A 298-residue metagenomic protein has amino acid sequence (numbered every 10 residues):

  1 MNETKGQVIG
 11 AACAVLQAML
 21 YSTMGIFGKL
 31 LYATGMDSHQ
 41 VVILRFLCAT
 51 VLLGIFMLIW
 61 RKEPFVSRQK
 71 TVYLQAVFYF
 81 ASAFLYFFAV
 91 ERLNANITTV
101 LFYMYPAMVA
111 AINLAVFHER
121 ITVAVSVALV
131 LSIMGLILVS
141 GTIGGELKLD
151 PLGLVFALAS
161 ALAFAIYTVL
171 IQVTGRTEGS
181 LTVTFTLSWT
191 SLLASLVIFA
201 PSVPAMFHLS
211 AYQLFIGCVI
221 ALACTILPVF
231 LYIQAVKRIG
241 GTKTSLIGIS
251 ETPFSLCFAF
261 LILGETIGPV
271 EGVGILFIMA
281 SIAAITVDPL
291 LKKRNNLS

Functional and structural regions predicted by a protein language model:
M1-Q40, L44, L85, E146-V173 (+1 more regions): Glycine-/small-residue-enriched transmembrane alpha-helix faces in small-molecule transporters and effluxers
E3, V42, F46, G141-T142 (+1 more regions): C-terminal-most transmembrane helix of multi-pass membrane proteins
V8-L16, Q40-I55, A124, A128-M134 (+2 more regions): Hydrophobic alpha-helical transmembrane segments of multi-pass integral membrane proteins, especially transporters
A12, L44, T98-M104, I171-L193 (+1 more regions): Helix-helix packing/entry segments at the starts of transmembrane helices
M19-G35, F84-L93, L101, Y167-E178 (+2 more regions): Juxtamembrane C-cap of transmembrane helices in multi-pass membrane transport proteins
L52, M57-R61, Y86, Y105-V130 (+1 more regions): C-terminal transmembrane-helix exit sites in multi-pass transporters
L53, I121-T142, A161, S195 (+1 more regions): Hydrophobic transmembrane alpha-helices of multi-pass small-molecule transport proteins
F56-T98, F102, L138, A221-I239: Specific transmembrane alpha-helical segments of multi-pass solute transporters/efflux pumps, especially DMT/EamA
